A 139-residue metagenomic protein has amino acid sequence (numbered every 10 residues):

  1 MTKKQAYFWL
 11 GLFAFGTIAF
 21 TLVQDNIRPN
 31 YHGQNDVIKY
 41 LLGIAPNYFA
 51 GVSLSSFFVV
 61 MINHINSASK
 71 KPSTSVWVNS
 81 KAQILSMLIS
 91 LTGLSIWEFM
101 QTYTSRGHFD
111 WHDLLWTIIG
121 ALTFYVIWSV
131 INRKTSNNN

Functional and structural regions predicted by a protein language model:
M1-N139: Bulky hydrophobic segments
